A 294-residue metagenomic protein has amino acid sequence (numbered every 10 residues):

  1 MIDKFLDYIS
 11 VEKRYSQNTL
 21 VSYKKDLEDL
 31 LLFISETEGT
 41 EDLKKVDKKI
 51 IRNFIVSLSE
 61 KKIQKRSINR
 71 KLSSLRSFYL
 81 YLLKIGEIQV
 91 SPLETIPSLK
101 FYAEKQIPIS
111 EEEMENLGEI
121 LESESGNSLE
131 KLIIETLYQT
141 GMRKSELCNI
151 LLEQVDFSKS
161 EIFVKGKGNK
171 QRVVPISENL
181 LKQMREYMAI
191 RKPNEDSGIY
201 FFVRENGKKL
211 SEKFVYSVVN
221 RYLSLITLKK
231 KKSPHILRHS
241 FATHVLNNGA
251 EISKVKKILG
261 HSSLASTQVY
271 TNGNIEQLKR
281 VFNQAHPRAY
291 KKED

Functional and structural regions predicted by a protein language model:
M1-D294: Conserved catalytic core of the tyrosine transesterase superfamily
